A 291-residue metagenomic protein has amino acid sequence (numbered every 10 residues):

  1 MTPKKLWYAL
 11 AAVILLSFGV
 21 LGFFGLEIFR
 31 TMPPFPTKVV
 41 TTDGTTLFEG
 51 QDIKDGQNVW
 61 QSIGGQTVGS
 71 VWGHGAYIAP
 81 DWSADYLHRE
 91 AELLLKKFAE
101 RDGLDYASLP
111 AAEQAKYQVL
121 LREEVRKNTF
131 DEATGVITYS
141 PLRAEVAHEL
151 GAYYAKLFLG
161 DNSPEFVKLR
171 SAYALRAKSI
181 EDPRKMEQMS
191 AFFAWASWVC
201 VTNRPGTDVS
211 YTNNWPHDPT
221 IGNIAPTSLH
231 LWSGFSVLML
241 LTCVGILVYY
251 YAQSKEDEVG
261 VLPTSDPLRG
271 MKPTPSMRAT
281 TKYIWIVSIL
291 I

Functional and structural regions predicted by a protein language model:
M1-E49: Post-cleavage N-terminal segment of exported redox proteins
T2-K4, P110, S140, P273-T274: Alpha-helix initiation/capping motif
Y8, I14, G22, A225-S236: Alpha-helical transmembrane segments
V13, V40, D52, Q66 (+1 more regions): Generic preference for well-ordered secondary structure
I14, F48, H74, W285-S288: Generic detector of ordered secondary-structure context
G25, V59-I63, I289: Generic, well-ordered alpha-helical scaffold segments in large soluble proteins
T31-L229: Soluble extramembrane regions of membrane proteins in the secretory/endomembrane system
S228-I291: Core alpha-helical transmembrane segments of integral membrane proteins
